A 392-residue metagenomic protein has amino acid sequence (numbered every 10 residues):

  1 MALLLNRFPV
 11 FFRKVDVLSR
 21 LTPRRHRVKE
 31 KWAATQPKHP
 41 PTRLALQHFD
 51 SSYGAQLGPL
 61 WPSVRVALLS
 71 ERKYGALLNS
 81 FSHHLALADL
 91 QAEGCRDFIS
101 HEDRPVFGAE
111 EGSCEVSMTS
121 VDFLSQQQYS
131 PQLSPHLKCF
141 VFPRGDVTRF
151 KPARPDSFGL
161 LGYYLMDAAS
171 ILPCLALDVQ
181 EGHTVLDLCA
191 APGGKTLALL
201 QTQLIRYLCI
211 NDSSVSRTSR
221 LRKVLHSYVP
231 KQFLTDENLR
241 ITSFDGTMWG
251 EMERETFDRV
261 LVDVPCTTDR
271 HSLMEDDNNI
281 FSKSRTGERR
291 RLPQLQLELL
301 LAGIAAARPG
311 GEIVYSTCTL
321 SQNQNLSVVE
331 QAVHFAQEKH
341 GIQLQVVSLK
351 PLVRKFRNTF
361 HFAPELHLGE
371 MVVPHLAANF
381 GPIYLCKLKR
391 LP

Functional and structural regions predicted by a protein language model:
A2-T202, N211-K231, N238-E253, P293 (+2 more regions): Glycine-rich nucleotide cofactor-binding entry segment
S80-H83, M274, P392: Helix N-cap motif at beta-to-alpha junctions
V185, L208, E312-V314: A short hydrophobic/small-residue beta-strand
Q203, S216, D236, T242-G246 (+7 more regions): Mobile active-site "lid"/loop adjacent to the S-adenosyl-L-methionine
V314-P392: C-terminal catalytic and target-recognition region of SAM-dependent MTase-like enzymes, primarily methyltransferases
